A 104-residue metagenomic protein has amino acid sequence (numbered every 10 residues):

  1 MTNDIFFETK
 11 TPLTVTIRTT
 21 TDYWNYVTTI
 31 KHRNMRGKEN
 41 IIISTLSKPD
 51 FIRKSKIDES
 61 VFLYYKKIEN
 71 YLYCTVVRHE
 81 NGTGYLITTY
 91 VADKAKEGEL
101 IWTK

Functional and structural regions predicted by a protein language model:
M1-K104: Ribonuclease/tRNase effector modules and their secretory precursors
